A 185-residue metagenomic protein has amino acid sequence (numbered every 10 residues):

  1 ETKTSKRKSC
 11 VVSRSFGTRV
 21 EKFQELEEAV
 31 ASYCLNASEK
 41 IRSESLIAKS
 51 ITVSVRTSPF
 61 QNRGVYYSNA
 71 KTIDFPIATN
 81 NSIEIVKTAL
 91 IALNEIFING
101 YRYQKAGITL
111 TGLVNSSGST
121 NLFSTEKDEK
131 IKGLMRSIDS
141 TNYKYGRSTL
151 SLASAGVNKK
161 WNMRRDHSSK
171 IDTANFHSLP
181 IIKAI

Functional and structural regions predicted by a protein language model:
E1-G100, K183: DNA-contacting surface of Y-family translesion DNA polymerases
F75-I185: Acidic, metal-coordinating catalytic segment for phosphate/diphosphate chemistry, firing primarily on the Nudix
